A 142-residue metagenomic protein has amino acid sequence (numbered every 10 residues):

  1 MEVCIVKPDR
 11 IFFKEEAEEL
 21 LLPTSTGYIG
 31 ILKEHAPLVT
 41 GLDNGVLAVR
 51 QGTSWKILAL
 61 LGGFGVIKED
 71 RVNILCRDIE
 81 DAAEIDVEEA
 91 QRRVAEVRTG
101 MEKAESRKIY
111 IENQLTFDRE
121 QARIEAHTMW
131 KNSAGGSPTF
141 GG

Functional and structural regions predicted by a protein language model:
M1-I57: A positional/architectural concept
V3, F13, F64-R71, V87 (+1 more regions): Membrane-targeting and insertion segments and their boundary/processing signals
L21-L22, V39, V66-I67, A82-E84: A short local loop/turn or secondary-structure capping micro-motif enriched for an aromatic residue
K33, W55-G62, E80-E88: Residues at secondary-structure transition points
H35, G45-L47, G63-N73: C-terminal interaction segments
E80-G142: Acidic/glycine-rich phosphate/pyrophosphate-binding loops and surrounding catalytic core that coordinate Mg2+
